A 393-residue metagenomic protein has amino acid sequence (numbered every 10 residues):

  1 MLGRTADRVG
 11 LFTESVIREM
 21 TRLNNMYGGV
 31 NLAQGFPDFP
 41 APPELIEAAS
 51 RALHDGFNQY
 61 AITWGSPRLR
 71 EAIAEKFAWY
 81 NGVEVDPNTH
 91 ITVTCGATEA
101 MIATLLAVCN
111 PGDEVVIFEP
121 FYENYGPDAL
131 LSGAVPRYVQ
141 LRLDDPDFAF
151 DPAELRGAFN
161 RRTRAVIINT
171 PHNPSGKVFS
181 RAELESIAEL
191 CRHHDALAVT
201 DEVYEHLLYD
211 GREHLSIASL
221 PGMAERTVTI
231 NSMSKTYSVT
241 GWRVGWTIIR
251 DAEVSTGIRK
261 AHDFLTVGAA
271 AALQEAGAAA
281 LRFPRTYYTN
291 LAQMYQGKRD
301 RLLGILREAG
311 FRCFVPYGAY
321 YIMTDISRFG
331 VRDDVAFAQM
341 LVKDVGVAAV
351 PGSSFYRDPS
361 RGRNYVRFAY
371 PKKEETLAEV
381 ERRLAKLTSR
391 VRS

Functional and structural regions predicted by a protein language model:
M1-T5, G10-T13, M20-Y27, A33-A52 (+1 more regions): PLP-dependent class I/II
G56-Y60: A short acidic, glycine-rich active-site loop that binds or catalyzes chemistry on phosphate/adenosine moieties
W64-G65: Short beta-strand to alpha-helix junction loop
L69-I73, G96: Conserved AMP-binding/adenylate-forming core of the ANL superfamily
